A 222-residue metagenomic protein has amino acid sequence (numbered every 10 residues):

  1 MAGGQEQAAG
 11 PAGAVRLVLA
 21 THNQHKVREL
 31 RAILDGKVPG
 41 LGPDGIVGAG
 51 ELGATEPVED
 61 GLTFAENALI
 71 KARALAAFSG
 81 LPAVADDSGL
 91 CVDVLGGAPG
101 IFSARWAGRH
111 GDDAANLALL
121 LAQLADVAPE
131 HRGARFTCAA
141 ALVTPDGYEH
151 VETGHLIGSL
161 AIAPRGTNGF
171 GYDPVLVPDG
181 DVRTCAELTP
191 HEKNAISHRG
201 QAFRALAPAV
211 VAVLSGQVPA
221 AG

Functional and structural regions predicted by a protein language model:
A2-V18, Q24-G222: Anionic-ligand binding patches
